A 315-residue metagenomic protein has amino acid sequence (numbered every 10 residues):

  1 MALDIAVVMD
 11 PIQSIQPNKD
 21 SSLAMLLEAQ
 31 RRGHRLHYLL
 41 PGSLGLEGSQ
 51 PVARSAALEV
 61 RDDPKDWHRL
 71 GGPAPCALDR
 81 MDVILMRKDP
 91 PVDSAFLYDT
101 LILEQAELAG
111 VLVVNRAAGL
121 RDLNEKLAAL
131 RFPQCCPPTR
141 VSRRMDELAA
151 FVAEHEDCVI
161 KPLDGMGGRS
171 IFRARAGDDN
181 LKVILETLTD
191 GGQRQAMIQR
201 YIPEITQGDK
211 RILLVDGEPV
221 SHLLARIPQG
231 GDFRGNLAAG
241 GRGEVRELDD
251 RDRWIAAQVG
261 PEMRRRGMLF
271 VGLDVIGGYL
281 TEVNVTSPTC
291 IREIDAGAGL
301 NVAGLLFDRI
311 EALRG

Functional and structural regions predicted by a protein language model:
L3, V8-M9, I15-N18, G230-G231 (+1 more regions): ATP-dependent carboxylate activation and anion-phosphoryl transfer catalytic cores that bind Mg-ATP to form
V7, L85-M86, Q199: Redox-cofactor binding/interface segments in oxidoreductases and associated redox assembly factors
P11, K88-P91, L163-G165, P288: Short glycine-rich anion-binding loops that position phosphate/pyrophosphate groups of nucleotides and phosphorylated
Q13-V141: Conserved N-proximal alpha/beta basic substrate-recognition cap immediately N-terminal to, or forming the N-lobe
S22, M145-D146, A153-D157, D164-R253 (+1 more regions): Phosphate-binding site of ATP-dependent enzymes
S43, R211, G272: Short, surface-exposed charged micro-motifs
A117-L120, R226-P228, I276-Y279: Short glycine-enriched loops at secondary-structure junctions
